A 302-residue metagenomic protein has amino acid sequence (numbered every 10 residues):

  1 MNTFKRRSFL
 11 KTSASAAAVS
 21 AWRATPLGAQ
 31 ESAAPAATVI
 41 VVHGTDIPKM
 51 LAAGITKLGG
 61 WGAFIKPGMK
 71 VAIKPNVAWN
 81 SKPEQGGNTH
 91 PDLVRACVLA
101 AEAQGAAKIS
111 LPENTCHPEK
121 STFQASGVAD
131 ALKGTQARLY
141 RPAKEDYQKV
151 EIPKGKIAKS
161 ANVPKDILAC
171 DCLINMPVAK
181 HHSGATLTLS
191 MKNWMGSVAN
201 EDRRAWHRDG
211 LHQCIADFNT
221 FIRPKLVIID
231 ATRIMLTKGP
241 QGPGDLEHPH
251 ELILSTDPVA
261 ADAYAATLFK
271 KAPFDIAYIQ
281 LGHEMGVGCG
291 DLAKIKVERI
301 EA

Functional and structural regions predicted by a protein language model:
N2-A302: N-terminal and secondary-structure boundary signal
